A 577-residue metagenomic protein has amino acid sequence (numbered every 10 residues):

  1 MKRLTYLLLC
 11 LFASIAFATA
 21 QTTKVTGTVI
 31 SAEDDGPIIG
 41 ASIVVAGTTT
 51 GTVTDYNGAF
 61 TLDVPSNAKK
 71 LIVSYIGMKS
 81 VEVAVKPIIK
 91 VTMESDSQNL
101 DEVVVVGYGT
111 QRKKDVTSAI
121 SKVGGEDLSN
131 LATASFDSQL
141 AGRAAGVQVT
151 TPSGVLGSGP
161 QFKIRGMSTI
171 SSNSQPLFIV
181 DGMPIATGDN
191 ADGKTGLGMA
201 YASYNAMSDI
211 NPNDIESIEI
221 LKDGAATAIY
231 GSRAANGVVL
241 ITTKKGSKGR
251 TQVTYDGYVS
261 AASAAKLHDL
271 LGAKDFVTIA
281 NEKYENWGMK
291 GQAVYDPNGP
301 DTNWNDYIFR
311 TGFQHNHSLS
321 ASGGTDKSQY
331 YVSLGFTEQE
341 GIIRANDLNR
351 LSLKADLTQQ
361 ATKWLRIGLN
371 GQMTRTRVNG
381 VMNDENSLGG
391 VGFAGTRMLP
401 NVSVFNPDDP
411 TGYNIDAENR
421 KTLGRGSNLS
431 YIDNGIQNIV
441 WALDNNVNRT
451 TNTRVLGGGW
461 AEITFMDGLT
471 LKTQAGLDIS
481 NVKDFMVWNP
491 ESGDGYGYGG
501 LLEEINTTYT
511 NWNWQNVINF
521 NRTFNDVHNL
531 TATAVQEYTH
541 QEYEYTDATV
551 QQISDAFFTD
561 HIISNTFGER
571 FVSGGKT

Functional and structural regions predicted by a protein language model:
M1-A355, Q359-T374, N383, L456-G457 (+1 more regions): Short, small/polar-rich motifs associated with maturation and membrane association, primarily at protein termini
S172-Q175, V180, A191, K248-N303 (+4 more regions): Surface-exposed loop/interface segments of Gram-negative outer-membrane beta-barrel transport/assembly proteins
L469: An active-site-proximal structural segment forming one wall of the substrate-binding cleft that immediately precedes
